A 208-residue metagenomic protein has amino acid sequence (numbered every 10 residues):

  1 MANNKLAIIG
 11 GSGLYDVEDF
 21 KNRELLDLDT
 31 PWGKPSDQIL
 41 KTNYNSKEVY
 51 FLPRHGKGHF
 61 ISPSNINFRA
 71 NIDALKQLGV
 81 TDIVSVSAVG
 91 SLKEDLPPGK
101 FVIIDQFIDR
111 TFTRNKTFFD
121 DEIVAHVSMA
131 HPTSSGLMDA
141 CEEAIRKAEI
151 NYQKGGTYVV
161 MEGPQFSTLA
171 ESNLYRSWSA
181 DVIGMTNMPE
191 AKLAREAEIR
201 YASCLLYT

Functional and structural regions predicted by a protein language model:
A2-M129: Metabolite-binding pocket within alpha/beta catalytic cores that recognizes anionic/polar moieties
E122-T133, E162, L169: Polyanion-binding loop/helix "lid" in catalytic or ligand-binding cores
G136, A140-N151: Generic non-transmembrane alpha-helical segments
I150-D181: Active-site/ligand-binding-proximal alpha/beta "capping" segment
E171-L174, A180-S203: A C-terminal functional module that forms or caps the active site or interfaces directly with catalytic machinery
Y207-T208: Conserved small/polar residues in nucleotide/adenosyl-binding loops
